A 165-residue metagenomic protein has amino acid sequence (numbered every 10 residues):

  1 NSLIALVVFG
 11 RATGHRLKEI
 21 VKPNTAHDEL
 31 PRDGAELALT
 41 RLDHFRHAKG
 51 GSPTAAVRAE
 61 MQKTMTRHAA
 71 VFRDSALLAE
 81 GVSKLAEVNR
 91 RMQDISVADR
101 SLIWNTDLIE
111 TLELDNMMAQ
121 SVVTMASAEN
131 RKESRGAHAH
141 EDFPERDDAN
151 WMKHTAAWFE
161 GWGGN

Functional and structural regions predicted by a protein language model:
N1-N165: Glycine- and aromatic-enriched mobile tails/lids
